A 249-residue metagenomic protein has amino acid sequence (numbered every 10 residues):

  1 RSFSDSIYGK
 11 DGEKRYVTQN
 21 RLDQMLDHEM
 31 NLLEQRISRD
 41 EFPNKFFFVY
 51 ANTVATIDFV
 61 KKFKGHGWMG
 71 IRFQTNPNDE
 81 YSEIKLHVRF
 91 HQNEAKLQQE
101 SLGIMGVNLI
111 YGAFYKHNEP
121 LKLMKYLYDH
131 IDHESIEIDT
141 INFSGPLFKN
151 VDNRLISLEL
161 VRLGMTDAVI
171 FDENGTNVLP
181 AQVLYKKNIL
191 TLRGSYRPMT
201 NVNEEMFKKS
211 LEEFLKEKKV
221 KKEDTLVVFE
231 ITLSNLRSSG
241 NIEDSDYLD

Functional and structural regions predicted by a protein language model:
R1-D249: Nucleotidyltransferase catalytic core that binds NTPs
